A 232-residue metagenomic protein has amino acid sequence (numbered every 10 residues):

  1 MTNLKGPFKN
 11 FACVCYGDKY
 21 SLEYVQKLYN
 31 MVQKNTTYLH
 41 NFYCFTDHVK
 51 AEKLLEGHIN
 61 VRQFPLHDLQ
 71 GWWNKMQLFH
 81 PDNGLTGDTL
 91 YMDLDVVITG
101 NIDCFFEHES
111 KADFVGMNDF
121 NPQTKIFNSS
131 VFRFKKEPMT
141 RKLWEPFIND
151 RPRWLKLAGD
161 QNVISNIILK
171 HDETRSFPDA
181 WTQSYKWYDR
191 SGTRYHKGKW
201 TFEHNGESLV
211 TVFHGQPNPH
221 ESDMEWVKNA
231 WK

Functional and structural regions predicted by a protein language model:
M1-G71, G84-L85, N218: N-terminal anchoring/stem segment of glycosyltransferases
K5, E109, T124-I126, T201-G206: Extracellular/periplasmic catalytic domains that process cell-envelope and extracellular macromolecules
P7, Y38, K75, M92 (+3 more regions): Residues that flank catalytic or metal-binding motifs in active/ligand-binding sites
P7, Y38-H40, T86-D88, A112 (+2 more regions): Short coil/turn segments at beta-strand junctions that form active-site/ligand-binding loops
F42, A51-L54, T99-G100, F106-E107 (+4 more regions): Short catalytic/ligand-binding loop motif for oxyanion handling, primarily in non-cytosolic enzymes, centered on
Y43-C44, L90-D93, V115-G116, T174-D179 (+1 more regions): A structural signal for short, well-ordered beta-strand segments and their strand-loop junctions that often border
K50, E56, N60-Q63, D68 (+2 more regions): GT-A fold catalytic core of metal-dependent nucleotide-sugar glycosyltransferases, centered on the diacidic
P138-K232: Catalytic core and acceptor-binding pocket of nucleotide-sugar-dependent glycosyltransferases
